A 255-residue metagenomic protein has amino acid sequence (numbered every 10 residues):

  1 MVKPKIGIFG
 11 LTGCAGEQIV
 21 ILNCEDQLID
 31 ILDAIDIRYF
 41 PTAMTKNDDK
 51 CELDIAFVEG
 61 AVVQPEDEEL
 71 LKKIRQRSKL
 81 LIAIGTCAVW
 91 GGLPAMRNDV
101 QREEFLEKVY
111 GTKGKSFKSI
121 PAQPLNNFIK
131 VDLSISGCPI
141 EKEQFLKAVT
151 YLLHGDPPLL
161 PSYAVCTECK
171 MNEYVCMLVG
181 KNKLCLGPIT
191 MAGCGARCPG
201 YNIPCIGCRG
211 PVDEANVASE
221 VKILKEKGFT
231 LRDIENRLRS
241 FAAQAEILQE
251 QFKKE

Functional and structural regions predicted by a protein language model:
M1-F57, V62, E66-L80, E103-E255: Iron-sulfur (Fe-S) cluster-binding modules
C87-G92: Short gly/pro/ser/thr-enriched loop/turn and capping motifs at secondary-structure boundaries
R97: Portal/gating segments that form or line small-molecule/metal binding sites
V100: Short beta-strand elements at the ligand-binding edges of bilobed clamshell
